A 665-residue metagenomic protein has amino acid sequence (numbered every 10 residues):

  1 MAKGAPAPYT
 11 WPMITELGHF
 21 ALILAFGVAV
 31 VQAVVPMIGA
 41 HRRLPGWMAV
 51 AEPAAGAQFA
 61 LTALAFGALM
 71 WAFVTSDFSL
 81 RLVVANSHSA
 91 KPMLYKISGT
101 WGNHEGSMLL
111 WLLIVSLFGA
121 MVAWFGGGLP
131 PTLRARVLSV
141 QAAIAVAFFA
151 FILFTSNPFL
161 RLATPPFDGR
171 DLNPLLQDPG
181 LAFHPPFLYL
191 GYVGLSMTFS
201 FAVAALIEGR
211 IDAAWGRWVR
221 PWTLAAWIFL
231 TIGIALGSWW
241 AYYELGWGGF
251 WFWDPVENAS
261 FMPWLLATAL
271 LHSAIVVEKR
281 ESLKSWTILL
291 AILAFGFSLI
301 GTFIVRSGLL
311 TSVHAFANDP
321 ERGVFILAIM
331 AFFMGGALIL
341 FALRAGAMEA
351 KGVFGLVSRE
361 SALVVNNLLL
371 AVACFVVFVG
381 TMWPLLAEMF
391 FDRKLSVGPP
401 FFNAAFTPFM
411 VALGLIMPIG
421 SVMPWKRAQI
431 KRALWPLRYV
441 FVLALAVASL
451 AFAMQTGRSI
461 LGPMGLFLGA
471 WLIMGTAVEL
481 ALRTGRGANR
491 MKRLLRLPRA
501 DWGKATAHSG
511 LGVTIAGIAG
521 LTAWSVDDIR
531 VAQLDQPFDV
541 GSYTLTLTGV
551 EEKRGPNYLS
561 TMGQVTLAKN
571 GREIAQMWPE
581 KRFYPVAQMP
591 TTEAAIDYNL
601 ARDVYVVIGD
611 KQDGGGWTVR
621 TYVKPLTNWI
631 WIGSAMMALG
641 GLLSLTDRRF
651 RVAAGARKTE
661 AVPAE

Functional and structural regions predicted by a protein language model:
K3-P12: Short, Lys/Arg-enriched N-terminal segments with co-localized hydrophobic residues within the first ~10-30 amino acids
P12, S98-G99, N173-D178, A601-G633: Short, aromatic-rich amphipathic segments at membrane interfaces that lie adjacent to a transmembrane helix or signal
P12-G46, A57, L64, F78 (+6 more regions): Contiguous transmembrane helix-bundle modules in multi-pass membrane proteins
I23-L44, S107-S238: A conserved hydrophobic secondary-structure block that centers on an alpha-helix together with its immediately flanking
M37-R43, A120-L129, S200-I211, L271-E278 (+3 more regions): Structural signal for the C-terminal ends of transmembrane alpha-helices and the immediately following loop
A63-L138, L153-L172, I234-E278, G301-V324 (+1 more regions): Membrane-interface helix-loop-helix modules in multi-pass inner-membrane proteins
P186, V193-V203, W215-S273, W286 (+8 more regions): Extended, hydrophobic alpha-helical segments in both membrane/secreted and soluble proteins
I529-R620: Soluble non-transmembrane domains of integral membrane proteins
